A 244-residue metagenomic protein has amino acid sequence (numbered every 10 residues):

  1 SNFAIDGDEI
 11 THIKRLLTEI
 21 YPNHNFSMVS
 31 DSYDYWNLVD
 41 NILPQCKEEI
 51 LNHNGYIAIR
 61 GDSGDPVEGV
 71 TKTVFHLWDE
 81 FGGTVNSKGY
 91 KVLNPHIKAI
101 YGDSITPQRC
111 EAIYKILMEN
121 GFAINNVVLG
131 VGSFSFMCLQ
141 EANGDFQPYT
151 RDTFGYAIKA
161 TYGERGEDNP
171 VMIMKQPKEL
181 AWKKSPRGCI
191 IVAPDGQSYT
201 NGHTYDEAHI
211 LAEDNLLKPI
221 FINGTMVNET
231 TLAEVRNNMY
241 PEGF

Functional and structural regions predicted by a protein language model:
S1-S87, I105-A112: Buried, small/hydrophobic-residue-enriched core segments of structured protein domains
L16, M28-S30, I59-G61, L77 (+4 more regions): Generic structural hydrophobic/aromatic packing signal, biased to beta-strands
Y21, N52, V92, F122-I124 (+1 more regions): A generic structural signal for short, non-catalytic loop/turn and secondary-structure boundary residues
N25, Q176-E179: Domain-wide signal for the mature, well-folded portions of proteins, strongly enriched in nucleus-encoded organellar
N37-V39, L139-Q140, E229-T230: Short helix/loop capping segments that flank catalytic or ligand/cofactor-binding pockets
N52-Y56, Y90-N94, L217-F221: Short acidic (Asp/Glu) and glycine-rich catalytic loops that position anionic groups and cofactors
I57, D62-M174: C-terminal active-site-proximal or functional interface alpha/beta core segments in diverse enzymes
K184-F244: Extended hydrophobic packing segments that form well-structured cores
